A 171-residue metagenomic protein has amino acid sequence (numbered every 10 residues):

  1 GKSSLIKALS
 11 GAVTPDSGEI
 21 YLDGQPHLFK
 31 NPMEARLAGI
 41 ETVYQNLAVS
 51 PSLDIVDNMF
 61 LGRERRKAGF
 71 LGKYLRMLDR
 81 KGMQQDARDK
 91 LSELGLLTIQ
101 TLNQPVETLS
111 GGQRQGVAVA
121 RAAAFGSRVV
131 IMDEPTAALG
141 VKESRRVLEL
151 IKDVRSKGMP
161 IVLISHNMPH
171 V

Functional and structural regions predicted by a protein language model:
G1-V171: Glycine-rich phosphate-binding loops of nucleotide-dependent enzymes
